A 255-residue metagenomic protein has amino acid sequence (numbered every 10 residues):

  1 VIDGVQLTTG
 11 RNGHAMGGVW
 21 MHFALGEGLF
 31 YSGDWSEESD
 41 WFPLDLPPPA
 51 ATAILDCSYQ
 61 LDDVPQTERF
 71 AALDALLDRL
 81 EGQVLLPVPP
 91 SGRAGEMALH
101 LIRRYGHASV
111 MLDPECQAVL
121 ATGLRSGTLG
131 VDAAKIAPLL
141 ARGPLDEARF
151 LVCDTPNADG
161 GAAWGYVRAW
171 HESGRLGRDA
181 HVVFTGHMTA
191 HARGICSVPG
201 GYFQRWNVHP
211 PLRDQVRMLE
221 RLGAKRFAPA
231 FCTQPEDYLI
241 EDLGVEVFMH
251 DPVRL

Functional and structural regions predicted by a protein language model:
V1-G92, E96-S109: His/Asp/Glu-rich metal-coordinating catalytic cores of metallo-dependent phosphodiesterases/hydrolases acting on
V1-L44, A141-P144, R149-F150, D154-Y166 (+3 more regions): Core dinuclear metal-dependent hydrolase active-site scaffold
A15, G33-W35, C57-Y59, P89-S91 (+5 more regions): Active-site metal-binding loops of divalent metal-dependent hydrolases
E27-Y31, T52, F150, H181 (+1 more regions): Structural motif
L46-P48, F70, H100-Y105, G127-T128 (+3 more regions): Short, solvent-exposed amphipathic alpha-helical segments in soluble enzyme and RNA/protein-processing domains
Q66-A133, L219-L255: Binuclear metal-ion centers of metallo-dependent hydrolases, dominated by the metallo-beta-lactamase
P114-G127, G177-P211, E246-L255: Short, flexible loop segments at boundaries between secondary-structure elements
G130-D179, F184-T185, H191-A192: A contiguous, basic/glycine-rich beta-loop/short-helix subdomain that forms a polymer-engagement track
